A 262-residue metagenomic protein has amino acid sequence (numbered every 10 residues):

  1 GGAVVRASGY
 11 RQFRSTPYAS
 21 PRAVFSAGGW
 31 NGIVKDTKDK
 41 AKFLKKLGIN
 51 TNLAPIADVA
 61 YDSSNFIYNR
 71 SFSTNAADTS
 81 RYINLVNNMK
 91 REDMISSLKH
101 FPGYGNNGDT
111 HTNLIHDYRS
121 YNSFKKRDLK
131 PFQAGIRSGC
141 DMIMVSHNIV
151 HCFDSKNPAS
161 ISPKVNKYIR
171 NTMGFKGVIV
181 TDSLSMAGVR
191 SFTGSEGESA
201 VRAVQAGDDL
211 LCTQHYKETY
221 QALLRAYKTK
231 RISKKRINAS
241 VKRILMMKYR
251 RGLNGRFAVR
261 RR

Functional and structural regions predicted by a protein language model:
G1-T16, D36-D58, T79-G103: Glycine-rich, aromatic-flanked loop segments that form ligand/cofactor-binding clefts across common enzyme folds
Q12-A27: A charged helix-plus-loop insertion that forms the helical arch/lid used to bind and gate nucleic-acid substrates
V24-G28, I136, Y227: Hydrophobic residues in alpha-helical segments
S26-K42, A76-R81, F124-K125: Glycine-rich anion/phosphate-binding loops
A27-G28, Y68-A77, D117-R119: Flexible, glycine/proline-enriched loop segments at strand-loop-helix junctions that form or flank small-ligand binding
V59-N65: Short, conserved phosphate-binding/catalytic loop or strand-edge motifs used in phosphoryl-/nucleotidyl-transfer
R81-R225, R231-R236, R243-M246: Second-shell residues forming the walls of enzyme active-site clefts
K248-R262: A short C-terminal boundary segment appended to hydrolase-like catalytic domains
